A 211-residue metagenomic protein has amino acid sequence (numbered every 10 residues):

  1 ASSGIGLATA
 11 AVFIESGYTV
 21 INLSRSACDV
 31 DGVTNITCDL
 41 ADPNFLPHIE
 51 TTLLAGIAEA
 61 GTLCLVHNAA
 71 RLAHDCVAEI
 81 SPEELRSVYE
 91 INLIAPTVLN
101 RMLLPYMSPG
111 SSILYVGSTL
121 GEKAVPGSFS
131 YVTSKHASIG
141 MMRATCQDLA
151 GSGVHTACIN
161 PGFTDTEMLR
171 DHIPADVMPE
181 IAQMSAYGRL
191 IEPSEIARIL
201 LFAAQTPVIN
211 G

Functional and structural regions predicted by a protein language model:
S2, A10: N-terminal Rossmann NAD(P)H-binding glycine-rich loop of SDR-like oxidoreductase domains
C76-V77, E84-R86, I181: Substrate-binding pocket helix/loop in short-chain dehydrogenase/reductase
I80, A124-T133, A144: Active-site loop-to-helix junction immediately N-terminal to the catalytic Tyr of the SDR YXXXK motif in Rossmann-fold
N100, S134-K135, M142: Active-site helix of classical SDR
P105, Q147-G151: Alpha-helical segment proximal to the catalytic Tyr-Lys
S118: Residue(s) in the substrate-gating loop at a strand-loop-helix junction that position the organic substrate next
R189-G211: C-terminal substrate-recognition "lid" of short-chain dehydrogenase/reductases
